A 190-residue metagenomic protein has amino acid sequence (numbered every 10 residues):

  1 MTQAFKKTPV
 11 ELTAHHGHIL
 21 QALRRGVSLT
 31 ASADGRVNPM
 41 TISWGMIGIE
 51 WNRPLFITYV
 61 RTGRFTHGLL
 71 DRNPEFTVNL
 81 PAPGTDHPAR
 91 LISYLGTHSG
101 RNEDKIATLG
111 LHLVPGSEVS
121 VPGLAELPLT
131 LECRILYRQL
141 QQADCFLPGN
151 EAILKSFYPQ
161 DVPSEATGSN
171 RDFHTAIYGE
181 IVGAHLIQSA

Functional and structural regions predicted by a protein language model:
T2-A190: Basic, polyanion-binding surface patches
